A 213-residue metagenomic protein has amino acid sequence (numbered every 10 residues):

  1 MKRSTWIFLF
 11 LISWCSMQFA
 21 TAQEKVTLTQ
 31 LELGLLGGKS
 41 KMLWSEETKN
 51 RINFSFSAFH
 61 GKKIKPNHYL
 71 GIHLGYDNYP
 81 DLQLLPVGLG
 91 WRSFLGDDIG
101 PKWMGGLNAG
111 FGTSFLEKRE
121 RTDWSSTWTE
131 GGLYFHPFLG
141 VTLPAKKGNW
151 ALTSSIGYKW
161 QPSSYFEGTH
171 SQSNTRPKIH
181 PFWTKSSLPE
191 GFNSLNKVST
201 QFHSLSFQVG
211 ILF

Functional and structural regions predicted by a protein language model:
M1-T27, V209-F213: Bacterial Sec-dependent N-terminal signal peptides
F19-G34, N174-K185: Sec-dependent signal peptide cleavage junction
L28, R51-S55, L84-G88, G132-H136 (+1 more regions): Transmembrane beta-barrel architecture of outer-membrane proteins
E32, L36, S199-F213: Outer-membrane beta-barrel "beta-signal"
G37-F56, I72-H73: Surface-exposed strand-loop-strand hairpins of Gram-negative outer-membrane beta-barrel proteins
E46-K49, G75-L84, T113-G132, P162-N174 (+1 more regions): Extracellular/periplasm-exposed beta-strand and loop segments of Gram-negative cell-envelope proteins, dominated by
F59-W150: Gram-negative (and chloroplast) outer-membrane scaffold detector with strong preference for beta-barrel transmembrane
S154-K159: Internal, hydrophobic beta-strand segments that form the core of beta-sheet-rich folds
